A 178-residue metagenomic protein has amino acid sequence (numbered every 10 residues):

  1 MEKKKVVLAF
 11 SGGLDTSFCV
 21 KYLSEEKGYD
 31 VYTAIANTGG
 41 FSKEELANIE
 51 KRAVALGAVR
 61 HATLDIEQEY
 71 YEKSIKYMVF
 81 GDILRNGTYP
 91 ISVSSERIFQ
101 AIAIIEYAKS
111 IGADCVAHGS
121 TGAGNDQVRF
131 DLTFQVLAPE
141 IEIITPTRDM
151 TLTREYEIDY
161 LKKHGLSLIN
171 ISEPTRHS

Functional and structural regions predicted by a protein language model:
M1-K163: ATP-dependent adenylation/nucleotidyltransferase module used to activate substrates
K163-I169: Secondary-structure boundary elements
I169-S178: Single conserved hydrophobic/aromatic residue that forms the stacking wall/gate of nucleotide- or nucleobase-binding
